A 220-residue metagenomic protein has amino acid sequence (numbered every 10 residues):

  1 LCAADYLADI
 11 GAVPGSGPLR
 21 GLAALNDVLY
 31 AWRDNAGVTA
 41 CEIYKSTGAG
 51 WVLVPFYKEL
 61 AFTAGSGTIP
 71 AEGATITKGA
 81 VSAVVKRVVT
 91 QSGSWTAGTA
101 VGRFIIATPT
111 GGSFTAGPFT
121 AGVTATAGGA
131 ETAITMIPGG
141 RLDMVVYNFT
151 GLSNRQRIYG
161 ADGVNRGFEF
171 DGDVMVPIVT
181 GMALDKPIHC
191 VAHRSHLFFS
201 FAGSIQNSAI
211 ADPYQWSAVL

Functional and structural regions predicted by a protein language model:
L1-F56, N165-F170, K186-L220: N-terminal beta-propeller domains
I10-G15, T135-P138, I178-A183: Surface loop/turn motifs at the tips and blade-to-blade linkers of beta-strand repeat domains
R20-A23, I43, V52-L53, V84-A97 (+4 more regions): Short, exposed beta-strand/loop patches in secreted or surface proteins that constitute
D27-A36, E59-I69, A107-G111, Y147-T150 (+1 more regions): Short linear motifs in intrinsically disordered
C41, A49-M136: Autoprocessing Asn-cyclization modules and mimics
Y57-K58, G139, M182-P187: Short coil/turn segments at the loop-to-beta-strand junctions that recur within blades of beta-propeller repeat folds
G73, I158, L197: A residue-level signal for conserved active-site and pocket-lining positions in enzyme catalytic cores
G117, V145-T180: Hydrophobic or amphipathic alpha-helical targeting/insertion segments
